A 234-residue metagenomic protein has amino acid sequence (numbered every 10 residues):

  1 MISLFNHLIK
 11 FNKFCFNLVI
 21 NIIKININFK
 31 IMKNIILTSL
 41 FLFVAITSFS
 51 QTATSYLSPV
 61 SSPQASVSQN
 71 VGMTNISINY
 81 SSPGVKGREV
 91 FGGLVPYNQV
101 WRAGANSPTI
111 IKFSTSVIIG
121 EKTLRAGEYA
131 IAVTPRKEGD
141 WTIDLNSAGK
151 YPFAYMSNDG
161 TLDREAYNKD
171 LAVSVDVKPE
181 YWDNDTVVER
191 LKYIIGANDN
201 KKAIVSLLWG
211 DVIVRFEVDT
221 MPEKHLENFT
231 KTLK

Functional and structural regions predicted by a protein language model:
M1-T54: Bacterial Sec-dependent N-terminal signal peptides
L37, T134, G210: Residue-level marker of positions within ordered structural domains that often coincide with functionally constrained
Q51-L94, A148-K234: Primarily secretory-pathway and cell-envelope proteins
S81-V95, Q99, V133-T142: Short, surface-exposed, low-complexity cationic segments
A103-N158: Mid-length scaffold segments of soluble, non-membrane domains
